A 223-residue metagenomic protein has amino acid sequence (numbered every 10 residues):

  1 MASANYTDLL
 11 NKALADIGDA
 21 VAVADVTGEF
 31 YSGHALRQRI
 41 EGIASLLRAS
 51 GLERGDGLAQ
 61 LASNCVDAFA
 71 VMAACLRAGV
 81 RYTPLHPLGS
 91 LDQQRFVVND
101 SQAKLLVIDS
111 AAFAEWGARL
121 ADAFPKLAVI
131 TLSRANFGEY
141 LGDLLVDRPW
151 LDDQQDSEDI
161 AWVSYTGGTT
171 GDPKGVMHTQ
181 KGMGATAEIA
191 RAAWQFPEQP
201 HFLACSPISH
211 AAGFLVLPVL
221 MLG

Functional and structural regions predicted by a protein language model:
S3, G18-D19, D147-Y165, D172 (+1 more regions): Conserved pre-ATP/AMP-binding loop-to-beta segment of ANL
L9-S32: AMP-dependent adenylate-forming
E29, S45-D92: Conserved AMP-binding/adenylate-forming
F30-H34, A161-E188: Conserved AMP-binding A3 loop
A73-V80, D100, H210, L220-L222: Short hydrophobic alpha-helices that are characteristic scaffold elements of the AMP-binding
G89-R119, T186-L203: Conserved ATP-dependent adenylate/AMP-binding module captured primarily in the ANL superfamily
A114-E158, G167: ANL superfamily adenylate-forming
G184-H201, S209-G223: Conserved AMP-binding/adenylation subdomain of ANL enzymes
